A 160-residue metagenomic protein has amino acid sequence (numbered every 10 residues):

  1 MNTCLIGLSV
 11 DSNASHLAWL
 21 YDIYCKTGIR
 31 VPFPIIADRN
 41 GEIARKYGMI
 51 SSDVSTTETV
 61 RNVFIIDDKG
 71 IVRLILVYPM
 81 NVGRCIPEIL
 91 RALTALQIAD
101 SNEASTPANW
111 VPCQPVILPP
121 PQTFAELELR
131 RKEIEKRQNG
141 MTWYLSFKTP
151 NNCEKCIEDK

Functional and structural regions predicted by a protein language model:
M1-K160: Chalcogenol-based redox active-site neighborhoods
